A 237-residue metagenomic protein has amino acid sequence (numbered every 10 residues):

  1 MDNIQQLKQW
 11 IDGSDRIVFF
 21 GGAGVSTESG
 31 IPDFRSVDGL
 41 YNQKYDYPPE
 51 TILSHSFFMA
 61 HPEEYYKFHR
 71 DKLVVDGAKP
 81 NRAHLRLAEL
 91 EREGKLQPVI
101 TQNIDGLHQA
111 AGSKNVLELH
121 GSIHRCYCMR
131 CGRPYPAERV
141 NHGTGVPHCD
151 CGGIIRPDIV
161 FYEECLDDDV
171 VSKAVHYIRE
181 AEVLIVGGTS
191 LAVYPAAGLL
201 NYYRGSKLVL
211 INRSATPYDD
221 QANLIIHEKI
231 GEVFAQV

Functional and structural regions predicted by a protein language model:
M1-V237: Conserved catalytic core of sirtuin-type NAD+-dependent deacylases
